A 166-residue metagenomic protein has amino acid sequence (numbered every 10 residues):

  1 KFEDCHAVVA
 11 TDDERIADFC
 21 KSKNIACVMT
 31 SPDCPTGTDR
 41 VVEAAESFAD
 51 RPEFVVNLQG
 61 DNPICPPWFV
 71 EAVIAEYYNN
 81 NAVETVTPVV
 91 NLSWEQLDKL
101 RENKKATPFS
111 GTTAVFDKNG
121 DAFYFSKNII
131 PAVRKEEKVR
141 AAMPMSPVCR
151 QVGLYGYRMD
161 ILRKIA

Functional and structural regions predicted by a protein language model:
K1-A10: N-terminal glycine-rich phosphate-binding loop and ensuing alpha1 helix
D4, D50-P52, N80-T85: Short, high-confidence coil segments that cap the C-terminus of an alpha-helix and link into the following beta-strand
V9-A10, S31, Y155: Active-site-adjacent beta-strand anchor residues
E14-A75: Short phosphate-binding loop-to-helix
P67-I165: Conserved core of the sugar-phosphate nucleotidyltransferase
